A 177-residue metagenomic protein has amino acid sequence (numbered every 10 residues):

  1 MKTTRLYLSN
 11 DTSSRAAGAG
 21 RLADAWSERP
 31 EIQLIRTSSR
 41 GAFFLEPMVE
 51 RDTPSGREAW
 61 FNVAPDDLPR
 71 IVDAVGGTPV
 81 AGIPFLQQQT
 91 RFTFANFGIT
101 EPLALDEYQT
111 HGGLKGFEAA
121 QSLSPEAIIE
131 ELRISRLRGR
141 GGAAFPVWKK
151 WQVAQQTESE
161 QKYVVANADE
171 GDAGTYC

Functional and structural regions predicted by a protein language model:
M1-C177: Feature of Fe-S/electron-transfer and energy-metabolism proteins that preferentially highlights extended coupling
